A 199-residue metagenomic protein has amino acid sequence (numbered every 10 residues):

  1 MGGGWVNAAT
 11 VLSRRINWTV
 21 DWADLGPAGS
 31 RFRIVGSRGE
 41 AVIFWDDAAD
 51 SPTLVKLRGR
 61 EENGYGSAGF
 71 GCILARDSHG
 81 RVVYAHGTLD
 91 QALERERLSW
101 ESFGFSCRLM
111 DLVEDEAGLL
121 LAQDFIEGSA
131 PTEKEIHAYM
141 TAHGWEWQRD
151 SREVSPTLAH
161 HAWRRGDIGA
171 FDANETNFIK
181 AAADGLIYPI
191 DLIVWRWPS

Functional and structural regions predicted by a protein language model:
M1-R31: Juxta-kinase regulatory segment immediately upstream of eukaryotic protein kinase catalytic domains
G29-I34, E40-V42, R108-V113, L158-D167 (+1 more regions): Catalytic micro-motifs at enzyme active sites that drive phosphoryl/nucleotidyl and oxygen chemistry
G29-R97: ATP-binding glycine-rich loop module of kinase domains
V35-A41, G104, D115-G118, I168 (+1 more regions): Short, well-structured alpha-helical interface segments that form or flank functional binding sites
W45-D46, F125, K180: Conserved hydrophobic "DFG−1" position in protein kinase catalytic cores
P52-V55, R60, P156-T157, H161-S199: Catalytic activation segment of kinase domains across protein kinase-like and atypical kinase folds
N63-G71, P131-H137, P198: Active-site-adjacent loop/helix micro-motif of nuclease/hydrolase catalytic cores
V82-A85, R97-P156: Conserved structural core of kinase catalytic domains
